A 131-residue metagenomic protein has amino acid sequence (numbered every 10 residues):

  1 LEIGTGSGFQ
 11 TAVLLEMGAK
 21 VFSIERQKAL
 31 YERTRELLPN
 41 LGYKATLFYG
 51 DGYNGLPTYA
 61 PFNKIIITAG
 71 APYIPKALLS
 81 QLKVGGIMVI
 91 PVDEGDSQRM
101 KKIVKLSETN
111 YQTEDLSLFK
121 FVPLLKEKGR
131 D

Functional and structural regions predicted by a protein language model:
L1-E108: Conserved nucleotide-cofactor-binding alpha/beta core module
D93-D131: Active-site capping/gating segments
